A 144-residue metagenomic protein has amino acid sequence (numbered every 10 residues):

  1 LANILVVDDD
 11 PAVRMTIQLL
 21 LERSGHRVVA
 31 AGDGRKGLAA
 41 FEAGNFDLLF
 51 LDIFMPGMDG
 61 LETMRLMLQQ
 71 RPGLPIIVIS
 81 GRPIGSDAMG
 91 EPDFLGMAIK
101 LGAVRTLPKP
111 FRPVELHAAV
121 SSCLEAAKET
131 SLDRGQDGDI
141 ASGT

Functional and structural regions predicted by a protein language model:
P11-V29, L101: Two-component/phosphorelay signaling modules centered on CheY-like receiver
G32-K36, D59-E62: Acidic catalytic/metal-coordinating carboxylates
A39, L61-L74, D93: Short amphipathic alpha-helix used as the core "switch/output" element in two-component signaling
G44-F50: Active-site beta3 strand of CheY-like receiver
D52, S80: Active-site residues of response regulator receiver
M55: Receiver (REC) domain active-site loop signature in two-component systems and cognate sites in sensor histidine kinases
E62, P83-L107, A118: Alpha4 helix (beta4-alpha4-beta5 surface) of REC/receiver domains from two-component response regulators
R112: Receiver (REC) domain switch/active-site region of two-component response regulators
